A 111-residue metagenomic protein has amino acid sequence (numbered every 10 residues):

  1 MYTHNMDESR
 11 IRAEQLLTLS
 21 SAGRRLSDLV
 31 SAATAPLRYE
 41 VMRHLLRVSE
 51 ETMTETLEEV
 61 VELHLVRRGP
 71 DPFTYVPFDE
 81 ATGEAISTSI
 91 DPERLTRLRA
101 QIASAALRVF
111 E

Functional and structural regions predicted by a protein language model:
M1-E111: Short secondary-structure boundary elements
